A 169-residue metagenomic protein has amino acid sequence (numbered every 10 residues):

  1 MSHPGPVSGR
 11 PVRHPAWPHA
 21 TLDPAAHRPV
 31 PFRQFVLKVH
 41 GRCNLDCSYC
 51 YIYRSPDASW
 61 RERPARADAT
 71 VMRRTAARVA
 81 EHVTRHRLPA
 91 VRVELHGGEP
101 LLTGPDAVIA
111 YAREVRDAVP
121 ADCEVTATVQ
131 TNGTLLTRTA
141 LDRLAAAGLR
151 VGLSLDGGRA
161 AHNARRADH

Functional and structural regions predicted by a protein language model:
M1-S2, S8, P64, D68 (+1 more regions): General structural signal for secondary-structure boundaries
M1-V36, R85-H86: N-terminal [4Fe-4S]-dependent radical SAM core
P29-T70: Canonical Radical SAM [4Fe-4S] cluster-binding loop centered on the CxxxCxxC motif and its immediate flanking residues
C43, C47, L95, V129: Conserved, mostly hydrophobic/aromatic
P56-R61, E94-G97, N163-R165: Glycine- and acidic
P64, M72-V79: Secondary-structure boundary/capping micro-motif
A76-E94, T103-H169: Radical SAM/AdoMet-radical enzyme domain recognition
